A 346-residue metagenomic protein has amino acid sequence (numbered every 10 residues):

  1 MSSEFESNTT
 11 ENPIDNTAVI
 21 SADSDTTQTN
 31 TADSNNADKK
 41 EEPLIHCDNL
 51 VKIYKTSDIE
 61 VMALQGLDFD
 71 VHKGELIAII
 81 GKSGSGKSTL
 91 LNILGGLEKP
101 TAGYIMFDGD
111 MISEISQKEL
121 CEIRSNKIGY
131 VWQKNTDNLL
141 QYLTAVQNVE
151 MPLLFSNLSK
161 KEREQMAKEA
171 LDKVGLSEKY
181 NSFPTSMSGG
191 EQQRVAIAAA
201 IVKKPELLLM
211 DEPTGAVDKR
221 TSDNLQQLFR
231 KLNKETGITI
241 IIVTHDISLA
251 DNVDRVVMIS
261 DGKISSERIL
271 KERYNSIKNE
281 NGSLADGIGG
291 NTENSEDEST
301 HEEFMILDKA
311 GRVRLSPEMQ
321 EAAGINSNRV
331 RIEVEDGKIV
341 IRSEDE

Functional and structural regions predicted by a protein language model:
I59, I112-G129: ABC ATPase NBD coupling module
G95: Helix-to-loop junction immediately C-terminal to a conserved catalytic motif
G103-M111: Conserved ABC transporter NBD signature motif
Y142-E150: Short coil-to-helix segment of the ABC ATPase nucleotide-binding domain corresponding to the Q-loop/switch region
F183-M187, E191: Conserved ABC ATPase signature
V202-E206: A short, proline-enriched helix->beta-strand linker immediately N-terminal to the Walker B motif in ABC-type P-loop
L208-D211: Catalytic Walker B motif of ABC-type/P-loop ATPase nucleotide-binding domains
